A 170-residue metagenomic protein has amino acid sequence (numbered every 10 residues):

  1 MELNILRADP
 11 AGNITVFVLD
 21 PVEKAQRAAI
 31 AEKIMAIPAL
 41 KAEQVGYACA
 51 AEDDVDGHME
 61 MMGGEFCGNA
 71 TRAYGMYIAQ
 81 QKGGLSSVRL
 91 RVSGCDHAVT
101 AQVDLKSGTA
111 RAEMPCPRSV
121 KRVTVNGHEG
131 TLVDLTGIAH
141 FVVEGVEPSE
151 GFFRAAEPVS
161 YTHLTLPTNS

Functional and structural regions predicted by a protein language model:
M1-T109, P115-S119, T131-D134, F141-L164 (+1 more regions): A glycine-rich beta-to-alpha transition motif near the start of alpha/beta enzyme domains, typified by
R122-E129: Extended Gly/Ser/Thr-rich low-complexity repeat segments, especially those forming or decorating extracellular
